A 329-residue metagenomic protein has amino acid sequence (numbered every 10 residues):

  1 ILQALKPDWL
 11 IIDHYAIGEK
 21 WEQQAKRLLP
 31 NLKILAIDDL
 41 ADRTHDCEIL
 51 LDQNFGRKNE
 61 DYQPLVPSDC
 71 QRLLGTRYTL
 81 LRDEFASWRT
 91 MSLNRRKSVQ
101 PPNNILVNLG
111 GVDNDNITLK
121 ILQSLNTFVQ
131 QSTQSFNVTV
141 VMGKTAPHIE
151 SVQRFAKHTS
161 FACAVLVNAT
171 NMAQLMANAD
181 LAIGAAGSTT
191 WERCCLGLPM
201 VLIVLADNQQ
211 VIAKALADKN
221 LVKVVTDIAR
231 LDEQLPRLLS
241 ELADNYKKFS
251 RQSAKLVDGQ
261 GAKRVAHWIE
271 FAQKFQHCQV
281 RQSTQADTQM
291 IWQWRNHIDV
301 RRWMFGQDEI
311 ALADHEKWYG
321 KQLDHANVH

Functional and structural regions predicted by a protein language model:
I1-S68, R72: Active-site and donor-binding regions of nucleotide-sugar-utilizing enzymes
H45-N116, I149-E150: A nucleotide-sugar donor-handling region in carbohydrate enzymes
T90-A179: Donor-nucleotide binding loops and adjacent catalytic segments primarily of GT-B fold Leloir glycosyltransferases
A177-S188: Acidic donor-binding loop of glycosyltransferase active sites
N245-G259: A short, well-ordered alpha-helix in the C-terminal region of glycosyltransferases
D258-Q276: C-terminal alpha-helical cap of glycosyltransferases
C278-Q293: A short beta-loop-alpha structural element at the N-terminal edge of CoA-dependent acyl/N-acetyltransferase catalytic
Y319-H329: A short helix-loop-beta-strand connector motif used in the catalytic cores of GNAT acetyltransferases and, in some
